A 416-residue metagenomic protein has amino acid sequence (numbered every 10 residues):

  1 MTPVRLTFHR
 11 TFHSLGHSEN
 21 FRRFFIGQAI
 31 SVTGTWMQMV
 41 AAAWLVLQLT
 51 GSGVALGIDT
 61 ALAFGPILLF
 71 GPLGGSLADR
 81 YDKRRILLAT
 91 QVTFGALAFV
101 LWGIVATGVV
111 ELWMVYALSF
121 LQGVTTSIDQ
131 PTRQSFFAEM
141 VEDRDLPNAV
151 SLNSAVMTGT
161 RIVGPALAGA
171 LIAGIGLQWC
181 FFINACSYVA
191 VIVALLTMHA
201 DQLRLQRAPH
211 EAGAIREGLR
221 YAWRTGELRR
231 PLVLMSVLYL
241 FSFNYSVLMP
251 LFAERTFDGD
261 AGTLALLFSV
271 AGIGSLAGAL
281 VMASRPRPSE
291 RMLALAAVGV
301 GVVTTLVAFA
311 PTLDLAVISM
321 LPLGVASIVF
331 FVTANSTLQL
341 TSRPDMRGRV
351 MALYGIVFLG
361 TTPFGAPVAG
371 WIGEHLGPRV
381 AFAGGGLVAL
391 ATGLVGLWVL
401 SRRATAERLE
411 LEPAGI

Functional and structural regions predicted by a protein language model:
M1-I416: Alpha-helical transmembrane-bundle signature of multi-pass membrane transport and export proteins
